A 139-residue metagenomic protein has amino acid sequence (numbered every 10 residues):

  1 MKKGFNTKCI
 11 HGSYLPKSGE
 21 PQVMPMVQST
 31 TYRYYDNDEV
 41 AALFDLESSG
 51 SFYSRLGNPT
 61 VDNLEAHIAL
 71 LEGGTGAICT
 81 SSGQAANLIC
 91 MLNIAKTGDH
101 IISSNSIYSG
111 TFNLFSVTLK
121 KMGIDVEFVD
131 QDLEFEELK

Functional and structural regions predicted by a protein language model:
M1-S48: N-terminal glycine-rich, Lys/His-bearing helix-loop that initiates the first secondary-structure elements of many
D36-A85, N113-V117: Conserved N-terminal alpha-helix of the aminotransferase class I/II PLP-enzyme fold
L70-L71, I89-T97: Alpha-helix C-terminal capping segments
G73-G74, H100, E136: Well-ordered alpha/beta subsegment
I89-L92, G110-T118: Hydrophobic alpha-helical segments in the ANL/AMP-binding
N93-T111, D130: Conserved PLP-anchoring active-site segment centered on the Schiff-base-forming lysine
N113-K139: PLP-dependent aminotransferase-class I/II
